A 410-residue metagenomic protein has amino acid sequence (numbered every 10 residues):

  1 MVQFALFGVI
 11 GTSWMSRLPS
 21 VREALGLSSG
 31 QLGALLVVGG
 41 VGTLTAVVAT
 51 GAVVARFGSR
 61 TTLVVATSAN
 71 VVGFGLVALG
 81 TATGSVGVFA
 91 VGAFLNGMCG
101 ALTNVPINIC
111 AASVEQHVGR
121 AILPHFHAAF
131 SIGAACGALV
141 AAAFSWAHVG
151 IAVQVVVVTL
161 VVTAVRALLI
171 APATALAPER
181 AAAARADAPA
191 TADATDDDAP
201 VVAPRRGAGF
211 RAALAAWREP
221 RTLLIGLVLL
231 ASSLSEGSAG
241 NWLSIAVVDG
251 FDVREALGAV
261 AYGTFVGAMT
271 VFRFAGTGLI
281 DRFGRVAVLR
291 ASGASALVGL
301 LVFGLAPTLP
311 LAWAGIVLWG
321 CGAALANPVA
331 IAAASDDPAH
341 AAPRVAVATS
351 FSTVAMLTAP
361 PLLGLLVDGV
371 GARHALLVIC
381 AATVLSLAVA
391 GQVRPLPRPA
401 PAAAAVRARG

Functional and structural regions predicted by a protein language model:
A5, S85-T103, A312-A324: Hydrophobic core of transmembrane alpha-helices in multi-pass small-molecule transporters, especially MFS/SLC-type
S16-G30, N241-L257: Short amphipathic helix-loop junctions that connect adjacent transmembrane helices in Major Facilitator Superfamily/SLC
V21-R22, V53-V54, A143-H148, V247-V248 (+4 more regions): Interfacial helix-cap and linker-helix signal at transmembrane-aqueous boundaries of multi-pass secondary transporters
A46-S59, S145, F272-R285, V367-D368: Helix-to-loop junctions at the C-terminal end of transmembrane segments in multipass secondary transporters
S68-T83, S295-P307: C-terminal ends and interior cores of transmembrane alpha-helices in multi-pass membrane transporters/permeases
A101-H117, A324-A339: Intracellular juxtamembrane helix-capping segments at the cytosolic ends of symmetry-related transmembrane helices
A152-A171, H374-Q392: Symmetry-related core transmembrane helices of the 12-TM Major Facilitator Superfamily/SLC fold
F283-A330: C-terminal transmembrane helical hairpin of 12-TM major facilitator-type secondary transporters
